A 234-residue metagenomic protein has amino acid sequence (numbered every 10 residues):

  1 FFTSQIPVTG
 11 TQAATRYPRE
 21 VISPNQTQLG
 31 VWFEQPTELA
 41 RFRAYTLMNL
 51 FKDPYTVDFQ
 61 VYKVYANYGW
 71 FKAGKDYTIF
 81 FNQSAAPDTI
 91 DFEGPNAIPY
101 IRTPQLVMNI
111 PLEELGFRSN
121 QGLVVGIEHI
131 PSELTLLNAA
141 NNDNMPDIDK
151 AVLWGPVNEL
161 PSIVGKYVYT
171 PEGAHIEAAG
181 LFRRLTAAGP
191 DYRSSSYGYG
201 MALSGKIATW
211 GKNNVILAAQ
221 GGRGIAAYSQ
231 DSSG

Functional and structural regions predicted by a protein language model:
F1, Q5-N141, V157-H175, K206-T209 (+2 more regions): Outer membrane beta-barrel
A14-Y17, T89-P95, N142-D143, I148-L153 (+2 more regions): Extracellular loop and loop/strand-boundary signature of outer-membrane beta-barrel proteins
G173-G234: Outer-membrane beta-barrel pore domains
